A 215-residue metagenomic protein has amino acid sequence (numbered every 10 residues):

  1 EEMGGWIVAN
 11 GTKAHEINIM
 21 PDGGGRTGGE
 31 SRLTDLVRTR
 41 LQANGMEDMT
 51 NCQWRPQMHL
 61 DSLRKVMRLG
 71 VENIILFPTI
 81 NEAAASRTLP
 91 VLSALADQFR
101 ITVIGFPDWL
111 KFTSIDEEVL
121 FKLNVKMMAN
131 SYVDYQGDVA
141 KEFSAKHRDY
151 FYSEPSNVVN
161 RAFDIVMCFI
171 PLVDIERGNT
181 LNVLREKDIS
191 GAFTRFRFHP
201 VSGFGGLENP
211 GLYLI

Functional and structural regions predicted by a protein language model:
E2-G5, A9, S31, D35 (+7 more regions): Solvent-exposed, polar/charged alpha-helical surfaces in well-ordered, non-transmembrane soluble domains, broadly
E2-N51: An alpha-beta-alpha
V8-K13, Q42-M46, S93-D97, R148 (+3 more regions): Sec-exported extracytoplasmic/periplasmic mature domains
H15-D22, G70-T88, F99-F106, V159: Periplasmic-binding protein-like
R26-R32, A83-T88, F112-I115: Extracytoplasmic/secreted cell-surface and envelope-processing proteins
N44-L69: A short, well-structured beta->alpha microelement
L89-R161: Extracellular/periplasmic periplasmic-binding protein-like sensory domains
Y152-V159, I170-I215: Segments of small-molecule ligand-sensing domains
